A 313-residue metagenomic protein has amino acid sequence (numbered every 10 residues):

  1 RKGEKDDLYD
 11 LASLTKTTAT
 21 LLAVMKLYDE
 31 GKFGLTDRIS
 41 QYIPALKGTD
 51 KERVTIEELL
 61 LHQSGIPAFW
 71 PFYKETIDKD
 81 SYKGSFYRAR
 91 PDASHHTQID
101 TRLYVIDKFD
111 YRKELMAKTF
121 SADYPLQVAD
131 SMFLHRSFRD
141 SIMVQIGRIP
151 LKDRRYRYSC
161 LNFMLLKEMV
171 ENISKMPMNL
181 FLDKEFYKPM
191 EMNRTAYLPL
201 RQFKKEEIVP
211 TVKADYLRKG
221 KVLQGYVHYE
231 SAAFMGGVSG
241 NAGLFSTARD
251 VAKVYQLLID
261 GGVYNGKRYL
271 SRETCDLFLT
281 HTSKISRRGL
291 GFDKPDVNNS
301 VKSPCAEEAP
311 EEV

Functional and structural regions predicted by a protein language model:
K2-L61, I149-N162, S239-A242: Short active-site loop at a secondary-structure junction that contains or immediately precedes the catalytic residue(s)
E52-E312: Short, surface-exposed loop or secondary-structure junction motifs that flank catalytic or metal-binding residues
